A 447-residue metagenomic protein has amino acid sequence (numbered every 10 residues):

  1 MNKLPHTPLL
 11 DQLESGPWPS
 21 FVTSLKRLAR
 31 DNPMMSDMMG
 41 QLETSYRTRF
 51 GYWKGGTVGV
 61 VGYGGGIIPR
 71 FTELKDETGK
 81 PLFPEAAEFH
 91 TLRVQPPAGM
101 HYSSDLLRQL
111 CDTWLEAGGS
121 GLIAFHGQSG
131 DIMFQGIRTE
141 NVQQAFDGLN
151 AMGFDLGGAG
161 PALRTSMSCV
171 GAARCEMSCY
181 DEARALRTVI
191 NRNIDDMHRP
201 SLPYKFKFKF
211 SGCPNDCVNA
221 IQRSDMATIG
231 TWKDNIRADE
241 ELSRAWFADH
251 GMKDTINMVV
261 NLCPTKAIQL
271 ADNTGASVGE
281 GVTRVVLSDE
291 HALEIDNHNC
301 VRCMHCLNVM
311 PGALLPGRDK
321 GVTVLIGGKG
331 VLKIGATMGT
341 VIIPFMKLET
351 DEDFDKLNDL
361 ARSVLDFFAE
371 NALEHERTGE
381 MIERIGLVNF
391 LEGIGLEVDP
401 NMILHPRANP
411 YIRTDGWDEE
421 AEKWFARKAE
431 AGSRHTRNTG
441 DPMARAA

Functional and structural regions predicted by a protein language model:
M1-M38: Intrinsically disordered, low-structural-confidence terminal and linker regions
D11, L28, S36, V60-G66 (+7 more regions): Small-residue-enriched alpha-helical segments and adjacent helix-cap loops that form tight helix-helix packing
M39, T44-S103, T165-A173, G339-M346: Short glycine-/aliphatic-rich beta-strand segments at the starts of folded cytosolic domains
G119-H126, A159-P161, H198-K205, L270-G279 (+2 more regions): Flexible, glycine/charged-enriched surface loops at secondary-structure junctions
S166-C169, F206-P214, T378-L391, P410-Y411: A glycine-rich phosphate-binding loop feature that marks nucleotide/adenosyl-phosphate handling sites
M258-I295, N299-T323: Iron-sulfur cluster-binding cysteine motifs and their immediate structural context in ferredoxin-like electron-transfer
V322, K329-A372: A hydrophobic, small-residue-rich beta->alpha segment in the mid-to-C-terminal subdomain of diverse proteins
N389-A447: C-terminal, charged low-complexity interaction regions
